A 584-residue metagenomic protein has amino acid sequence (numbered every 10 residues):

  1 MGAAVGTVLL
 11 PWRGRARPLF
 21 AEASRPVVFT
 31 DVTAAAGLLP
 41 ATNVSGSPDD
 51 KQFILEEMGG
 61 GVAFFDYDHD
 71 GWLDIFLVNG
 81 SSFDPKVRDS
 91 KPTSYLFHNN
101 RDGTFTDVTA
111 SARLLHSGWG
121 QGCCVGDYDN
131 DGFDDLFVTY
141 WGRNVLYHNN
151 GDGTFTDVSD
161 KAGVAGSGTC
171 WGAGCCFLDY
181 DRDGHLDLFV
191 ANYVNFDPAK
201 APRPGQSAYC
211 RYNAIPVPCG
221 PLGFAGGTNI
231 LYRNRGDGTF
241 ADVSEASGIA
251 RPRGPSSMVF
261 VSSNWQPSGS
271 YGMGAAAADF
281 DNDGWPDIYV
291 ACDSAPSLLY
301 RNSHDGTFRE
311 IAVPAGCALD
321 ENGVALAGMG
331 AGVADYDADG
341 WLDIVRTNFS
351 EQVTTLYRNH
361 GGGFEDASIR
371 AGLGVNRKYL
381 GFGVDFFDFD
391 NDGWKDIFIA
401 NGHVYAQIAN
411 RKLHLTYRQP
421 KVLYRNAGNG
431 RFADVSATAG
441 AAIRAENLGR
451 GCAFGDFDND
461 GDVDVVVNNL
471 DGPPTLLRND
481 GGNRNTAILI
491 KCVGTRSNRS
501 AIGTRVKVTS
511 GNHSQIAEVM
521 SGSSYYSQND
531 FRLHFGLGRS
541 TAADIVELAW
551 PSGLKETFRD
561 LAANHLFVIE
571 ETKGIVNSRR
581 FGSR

Functional and structural regions predicted by a protein language model:
M1-R17: N-terminal export signals
F29-D31, T104-R113, T154-A165, G238-A250 (+5 more regions): Blade-edge beta-strand/turn elements of extracellular beta-propeller and related beta-sheet repeat scaffolds
A36, G363, A371-G372, H414-R584: Gly/Ser/Thr/Pro-enriched helix-cap/hinge segments flanking short amphipathic alpha-helices
L38-G61, A112-C124, V164-C176, A225 (+7 more regions): Repeat-based blade/solenoid architectures
G59-H69, H98, G120-F133, H148 (+7 more regions): Beta-propeller blade termini
W72-N79, D135-Y140, L188-N192, D287-C292 (+4 more regions): Hydrophobic beta-strand segments that make up the repeating blades of beta-propeller and related beta-repeat
V78-K91, V194-G223, A400-T416: Short, conserved, GDST-rich strand-edge loop motifs in beta-rich repeat architectures
Y95-N99, I230-N234, Q419-N426: Beta-propeller blade signature
